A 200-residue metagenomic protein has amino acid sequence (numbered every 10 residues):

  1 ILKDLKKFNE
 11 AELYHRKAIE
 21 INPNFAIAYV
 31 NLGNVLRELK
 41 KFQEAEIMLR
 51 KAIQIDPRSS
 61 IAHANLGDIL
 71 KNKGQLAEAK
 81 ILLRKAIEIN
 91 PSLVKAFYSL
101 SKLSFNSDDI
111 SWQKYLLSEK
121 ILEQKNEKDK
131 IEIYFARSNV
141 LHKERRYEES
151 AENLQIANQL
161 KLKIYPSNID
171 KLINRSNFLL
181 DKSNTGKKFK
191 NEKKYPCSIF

Functional and structural regions predicted by a protein language model:
I1-F200: Alpha-helical solenoid repeat scaffolds of the TPR/TPR-like class and their adjacent stem/linker regions that mediate
